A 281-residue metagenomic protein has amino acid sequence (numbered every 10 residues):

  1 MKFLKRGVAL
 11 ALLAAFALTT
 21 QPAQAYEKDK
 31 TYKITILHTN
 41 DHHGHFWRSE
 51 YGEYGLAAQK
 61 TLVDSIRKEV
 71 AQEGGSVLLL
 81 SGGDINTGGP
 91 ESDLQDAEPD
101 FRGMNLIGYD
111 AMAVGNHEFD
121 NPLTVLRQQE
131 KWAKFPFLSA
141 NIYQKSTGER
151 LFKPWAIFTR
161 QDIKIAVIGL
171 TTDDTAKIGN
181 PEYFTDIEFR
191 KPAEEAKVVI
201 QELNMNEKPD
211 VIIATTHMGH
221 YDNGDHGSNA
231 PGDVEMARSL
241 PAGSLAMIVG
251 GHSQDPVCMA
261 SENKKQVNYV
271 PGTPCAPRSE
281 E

Functional and structural regions predicted by a protein language model:
K2-P22: Gram-negative bacterial Sec-dependent N-terminal signal peptides
Y26-W47, L78, N86-R190, S228-E280: Active-site-adjacent helix-turn-beta-strand microarchitecture at beta-sheet edges that either contains or buttresses
T39, G82, T215: Generic enzyme active-site microenvironment
Y51-S65, N105, E188-A196: Short catalytic helix/loop segments, enriched in acidic residues and glycine and frequently bearing histidine
A58-L62, P99, V125, E195-V199 (+1 more regions): Well-ordered alpha-helical segments embedded in enzymatic catalytic cores
Q59-V77, N204: Signal peptide-proximal N-terminal region of secreted/periplasmic/extracellular or secretory-lumen proteins
G74-S76, Y109, K208-P209: Short, high-confidence coil segments that cap the C-terminus of an alpha-helix and link into the following beta-strand
A193-S239, G243, C258-S261: Domain-core and long-helix interface of multi-subunit machines
